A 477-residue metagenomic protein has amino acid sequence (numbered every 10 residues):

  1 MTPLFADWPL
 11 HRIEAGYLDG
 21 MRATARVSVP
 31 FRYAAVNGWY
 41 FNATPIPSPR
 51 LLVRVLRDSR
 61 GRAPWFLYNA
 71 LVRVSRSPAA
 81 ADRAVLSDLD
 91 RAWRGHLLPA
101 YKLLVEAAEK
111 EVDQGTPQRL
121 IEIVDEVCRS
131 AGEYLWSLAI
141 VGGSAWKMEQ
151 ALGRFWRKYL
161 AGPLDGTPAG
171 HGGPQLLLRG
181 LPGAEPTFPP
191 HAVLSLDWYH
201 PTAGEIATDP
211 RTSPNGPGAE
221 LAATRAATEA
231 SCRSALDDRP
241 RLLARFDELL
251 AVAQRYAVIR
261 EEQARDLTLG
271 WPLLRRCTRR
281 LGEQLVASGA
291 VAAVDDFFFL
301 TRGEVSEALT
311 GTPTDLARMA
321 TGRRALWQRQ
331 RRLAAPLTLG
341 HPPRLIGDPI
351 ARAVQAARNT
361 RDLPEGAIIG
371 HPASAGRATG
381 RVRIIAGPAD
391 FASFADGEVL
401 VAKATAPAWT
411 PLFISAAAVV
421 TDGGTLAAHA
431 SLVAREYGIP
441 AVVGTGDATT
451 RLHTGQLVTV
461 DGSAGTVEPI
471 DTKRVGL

Functional and structural regions predicted by a protein language model:
M1-A367, H371-P372: Contiguous hydrophobic, helix-prone segments at protein termini that mediate membrane targeting/anchoring
V252, I259, A356-R361, S374-G380 (+3 more regions): Short linear motifs at secondary-structure transitions and domain/linker junctions
G347-P349, R377, P388: Basic, Lys/Arg-rich alpha-helical nucleic-acid-recognition elements, primarily the DNA-binding modules of transcription
G366-P372, R377-I384: Short amphipathic
V382-E398, K403-L477: Acidic, glycine-rich flexible loop/linker segments
